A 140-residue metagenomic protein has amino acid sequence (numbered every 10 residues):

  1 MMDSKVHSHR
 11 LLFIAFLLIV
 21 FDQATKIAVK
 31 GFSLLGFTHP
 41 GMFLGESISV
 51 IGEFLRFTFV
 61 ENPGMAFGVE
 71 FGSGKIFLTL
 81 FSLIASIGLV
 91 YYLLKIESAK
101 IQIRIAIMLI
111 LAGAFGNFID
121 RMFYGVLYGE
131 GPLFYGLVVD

Functional and structural regions predicted by a protein language model:
M1-D140: Alpha-helical transmembrane bundles and membrane-interface segments of multipass inner-membrane proteins
